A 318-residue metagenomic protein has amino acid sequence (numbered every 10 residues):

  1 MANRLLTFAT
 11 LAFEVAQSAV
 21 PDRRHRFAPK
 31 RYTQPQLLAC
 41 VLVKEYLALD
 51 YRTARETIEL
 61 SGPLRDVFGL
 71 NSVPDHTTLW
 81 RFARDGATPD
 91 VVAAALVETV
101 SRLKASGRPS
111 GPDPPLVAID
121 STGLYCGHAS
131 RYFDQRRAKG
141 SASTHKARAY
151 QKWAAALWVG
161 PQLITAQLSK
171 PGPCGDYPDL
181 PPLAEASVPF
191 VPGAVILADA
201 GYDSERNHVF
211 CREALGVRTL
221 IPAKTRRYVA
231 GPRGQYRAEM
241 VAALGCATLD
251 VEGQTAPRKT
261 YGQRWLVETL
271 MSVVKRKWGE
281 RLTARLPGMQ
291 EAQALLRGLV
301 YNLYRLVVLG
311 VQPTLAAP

Functional and structural regions predicted by a protein language model:
M1-L47: Basic, short loop/linker segments at the boundary and entry of helix-turn-helix/winged-helix-like folds
R23-P29, L64-F68, S141-A142: A short glycine/serine-rich beta->alpha loop
A28-P29, Q34-P35, Y46, L79 (+3 more regions): Polybasic low-complexity intrinsically disordered regions
R52-F68: DNA-recognition alpha helix
R65-P74, R81-G86: Basic, low-complexity intrinsically disordered segments
A200-K275: Helix-centered, glycine/charged polyanion-binding patches within enzymatic domains that contact phosphate-containing
G253-P318: Basic, amphipathic alpha-helical segments enriched in Lys/Arg and hydrophobic/aromatic residues
